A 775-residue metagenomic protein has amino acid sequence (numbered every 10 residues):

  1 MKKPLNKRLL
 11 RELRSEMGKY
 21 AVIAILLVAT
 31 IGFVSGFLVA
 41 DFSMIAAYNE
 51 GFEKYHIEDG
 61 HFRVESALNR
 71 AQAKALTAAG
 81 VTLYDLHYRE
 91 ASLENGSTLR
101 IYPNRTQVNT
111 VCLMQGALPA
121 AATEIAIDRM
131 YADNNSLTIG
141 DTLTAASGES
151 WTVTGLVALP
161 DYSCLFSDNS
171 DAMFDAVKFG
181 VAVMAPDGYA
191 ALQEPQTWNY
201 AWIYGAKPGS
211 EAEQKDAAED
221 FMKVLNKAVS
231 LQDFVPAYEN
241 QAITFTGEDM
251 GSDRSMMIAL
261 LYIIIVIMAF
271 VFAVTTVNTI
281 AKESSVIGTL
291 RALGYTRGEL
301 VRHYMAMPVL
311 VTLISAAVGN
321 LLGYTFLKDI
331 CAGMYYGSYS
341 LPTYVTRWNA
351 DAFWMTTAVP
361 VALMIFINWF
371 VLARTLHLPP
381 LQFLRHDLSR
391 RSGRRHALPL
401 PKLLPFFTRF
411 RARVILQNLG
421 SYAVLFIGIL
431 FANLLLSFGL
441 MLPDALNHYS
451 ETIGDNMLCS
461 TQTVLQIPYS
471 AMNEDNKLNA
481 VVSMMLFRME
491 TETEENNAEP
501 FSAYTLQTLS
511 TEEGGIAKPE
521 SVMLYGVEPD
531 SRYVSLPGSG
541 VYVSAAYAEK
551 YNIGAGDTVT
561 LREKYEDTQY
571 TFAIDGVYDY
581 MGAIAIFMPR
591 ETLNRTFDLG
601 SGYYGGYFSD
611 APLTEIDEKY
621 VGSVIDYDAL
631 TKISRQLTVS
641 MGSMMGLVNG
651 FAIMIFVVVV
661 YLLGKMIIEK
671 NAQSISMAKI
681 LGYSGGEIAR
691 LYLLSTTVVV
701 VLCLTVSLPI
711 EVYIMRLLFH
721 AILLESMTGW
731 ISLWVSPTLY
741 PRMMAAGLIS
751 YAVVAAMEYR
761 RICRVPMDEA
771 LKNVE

Functional and structural regions predicted by a protein language model:
M1-K7, G393-R409: Short, membrane-interfacial amphipathic segments enriched in basic
K2-A269, N278, A332, G337 (+5 more regions): Membrane transport/envelope proteins' first extracytoplasmic loop
K3, L378-R394, R760-E775: Short cytosolic juxtamembrane segments of multi-pass membrane proteins
S15-M44, D249-G288, A306-G323, W354-L363 (+5 more regions): Hydrophobic alpha-helical transmembrane segments of multi-pass inner-membrane transport and secretion
T296-R297, P379, G554, S684 (+1 more regions): Short coil/turn motifs that cap or connect alpha-helices
A317-M355, L702-E769: Short helix-loop junctions at transmembrane helix boundaries
F406-Y547, D557, R562: Juxtamembrane segments of multi-pass membrane proteins
